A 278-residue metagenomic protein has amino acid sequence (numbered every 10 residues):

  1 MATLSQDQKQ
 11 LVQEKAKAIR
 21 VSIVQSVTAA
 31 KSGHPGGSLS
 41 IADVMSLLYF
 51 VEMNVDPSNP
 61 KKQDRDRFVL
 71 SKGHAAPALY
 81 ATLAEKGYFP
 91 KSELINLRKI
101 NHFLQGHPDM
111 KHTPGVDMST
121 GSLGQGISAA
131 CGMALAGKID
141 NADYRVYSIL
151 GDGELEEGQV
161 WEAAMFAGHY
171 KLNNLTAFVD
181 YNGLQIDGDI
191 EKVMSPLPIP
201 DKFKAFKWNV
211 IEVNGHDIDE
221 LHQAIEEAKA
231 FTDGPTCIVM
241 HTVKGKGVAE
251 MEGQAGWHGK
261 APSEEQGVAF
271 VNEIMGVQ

Functional and structural regions predicted by a protein language model:
A2-A76: N-terminal amphipathic, basic-rich helices that act as targeting or association modules
S5, K9-V12, A16, R20 (+10 more regions): Generic structural signal for well-ordered, non-membrane alpha-helical segments in soluble metabolic enzymes
P35, L94, C237: Flexible, glycine/charged-enriched surface loops at secondary-structure junctions
A42-L47, P77-A81, I127-L135: Contiguous, well-ordered alpha-helical segments that form the cores/surfaces of helical PPI scaffolds
V55-R67, F103, H107-Q278: Glycine-rich ThDP/TPP pyrophosphate-binding loop and its adjacent helix/strand module within ThDP-dependent enzymes
Y80-F89: Alpha-helical support elements that line or immediately flank enzyme active sites and cofactor-binding pockets
P90-D109: Anionic-ligand anchoring segments at beta-strand to alpha-helix junctions in alpha/beta enzyme folds, i.e., glycine
